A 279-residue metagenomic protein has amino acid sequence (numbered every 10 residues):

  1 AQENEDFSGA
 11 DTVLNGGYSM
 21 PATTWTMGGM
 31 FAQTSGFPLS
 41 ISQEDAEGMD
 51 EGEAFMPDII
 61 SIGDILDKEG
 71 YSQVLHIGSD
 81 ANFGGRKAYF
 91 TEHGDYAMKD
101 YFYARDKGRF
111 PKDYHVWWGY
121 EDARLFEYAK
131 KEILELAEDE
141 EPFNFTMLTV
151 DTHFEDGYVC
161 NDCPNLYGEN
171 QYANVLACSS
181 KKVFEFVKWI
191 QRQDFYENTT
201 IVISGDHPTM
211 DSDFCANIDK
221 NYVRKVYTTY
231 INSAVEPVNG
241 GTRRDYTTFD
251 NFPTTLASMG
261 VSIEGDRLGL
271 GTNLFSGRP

Functional and structural regions predicted by a protein language model:
A1-P279: Solvent-exposed soluble domains appended to multi-pass membrane proteins
